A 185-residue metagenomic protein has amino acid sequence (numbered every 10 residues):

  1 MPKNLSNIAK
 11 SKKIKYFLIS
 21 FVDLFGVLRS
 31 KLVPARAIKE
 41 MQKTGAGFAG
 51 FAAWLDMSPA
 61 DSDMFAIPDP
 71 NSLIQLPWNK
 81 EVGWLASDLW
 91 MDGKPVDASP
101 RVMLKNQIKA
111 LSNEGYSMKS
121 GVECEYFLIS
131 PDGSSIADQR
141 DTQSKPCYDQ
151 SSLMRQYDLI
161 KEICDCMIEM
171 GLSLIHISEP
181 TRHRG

Functional and structural regions predicted by a protein language model:
M1-L174: ATP/Mg2+-dependent ligation/transfer catalytic cores
H176-G185: Single conserved hydrophobic/aromatic residue that forms the stacking wall/gate of nucleotide- or nucleobase-binding
